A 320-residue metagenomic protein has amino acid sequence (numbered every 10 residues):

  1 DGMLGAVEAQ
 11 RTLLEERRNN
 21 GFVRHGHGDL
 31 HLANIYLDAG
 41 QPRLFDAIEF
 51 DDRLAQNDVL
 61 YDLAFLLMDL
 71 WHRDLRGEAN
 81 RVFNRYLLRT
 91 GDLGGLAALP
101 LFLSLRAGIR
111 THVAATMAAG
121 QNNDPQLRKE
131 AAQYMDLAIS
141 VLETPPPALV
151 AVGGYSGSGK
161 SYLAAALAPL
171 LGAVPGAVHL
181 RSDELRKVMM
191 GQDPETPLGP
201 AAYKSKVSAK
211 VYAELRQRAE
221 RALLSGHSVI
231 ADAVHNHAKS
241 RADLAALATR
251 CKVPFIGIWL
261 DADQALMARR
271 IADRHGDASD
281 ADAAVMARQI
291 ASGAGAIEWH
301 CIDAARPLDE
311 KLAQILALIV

Functional and structural regions predicted by a protein language model:
D1-L32, Y36-A148: ATP-dependent phospho-/nucleotidyl transfer catalytic cores
V152: Hydrophobic anchor at the beta1->P-loop junction of P-loop NTPases
S156: The conserved Walker
K160: Conserved lysine of the Walker
L163: Hydrophobic positions on the alpha1 helix immediately C-terminal to the Walker A/P-loop
A168-H227: Conserved substrate/cofactor phosphate-moiety recognition/catalytic segment in nucleotide-dependent phosphotransferases
C251-I271: Conserved phosphate-donor/acceptor-positioning beta-strand/loop module used by diverse small-molecule
D273-L316, V320: Small-molecule kinase domains that catalyze NTP-dependent phosphoryl transfer to phosphate-bearing small molecules
